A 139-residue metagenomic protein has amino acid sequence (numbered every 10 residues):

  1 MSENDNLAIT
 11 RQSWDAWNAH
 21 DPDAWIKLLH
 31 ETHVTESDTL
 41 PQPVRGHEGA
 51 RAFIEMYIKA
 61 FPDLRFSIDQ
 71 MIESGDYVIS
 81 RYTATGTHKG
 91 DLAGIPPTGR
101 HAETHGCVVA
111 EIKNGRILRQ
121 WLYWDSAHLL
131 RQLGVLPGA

Functional and structural regions predicted by a protein language model:
M1-A139: C-terminal and inter-domain tail/linker signature
